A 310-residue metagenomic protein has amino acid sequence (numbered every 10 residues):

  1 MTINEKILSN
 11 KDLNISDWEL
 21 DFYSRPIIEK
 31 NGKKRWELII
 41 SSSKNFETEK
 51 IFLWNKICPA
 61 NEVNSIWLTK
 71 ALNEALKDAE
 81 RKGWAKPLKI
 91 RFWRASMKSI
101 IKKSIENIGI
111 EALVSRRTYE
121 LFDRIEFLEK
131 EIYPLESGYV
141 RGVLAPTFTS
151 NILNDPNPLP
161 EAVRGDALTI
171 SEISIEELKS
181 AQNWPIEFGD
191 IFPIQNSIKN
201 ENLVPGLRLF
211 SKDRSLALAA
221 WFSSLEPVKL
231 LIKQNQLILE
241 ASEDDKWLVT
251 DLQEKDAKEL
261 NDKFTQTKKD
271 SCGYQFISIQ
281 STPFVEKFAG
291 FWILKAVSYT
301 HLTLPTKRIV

Functional and structural regions predicted by a protein language model:
K6-E47: An active-site-proximal beta-strand-loop segment
S42-C58: Electropositive, glycine- and tryptophan-enriched low-complexity nucleic-acid-binding patches
S65-L88: Short, basic/hydrophobic alpha-helical segments
L88-I101: Acidic, metal-coordinating catalytic cores used for nucleic-acid/nucleotide bond scission and strand-transfer chemistry
K102-V114: Short, surface-exposed basic-aromatic patches at helix termini and helix-loop junctions that form
A112-E136: Long, charge-dense
G138-D256: Long, charge-rich C-terminal accessory regions
T300-T306: Conserved small/polar residues in nucleotide/adenosyl-binding loops
